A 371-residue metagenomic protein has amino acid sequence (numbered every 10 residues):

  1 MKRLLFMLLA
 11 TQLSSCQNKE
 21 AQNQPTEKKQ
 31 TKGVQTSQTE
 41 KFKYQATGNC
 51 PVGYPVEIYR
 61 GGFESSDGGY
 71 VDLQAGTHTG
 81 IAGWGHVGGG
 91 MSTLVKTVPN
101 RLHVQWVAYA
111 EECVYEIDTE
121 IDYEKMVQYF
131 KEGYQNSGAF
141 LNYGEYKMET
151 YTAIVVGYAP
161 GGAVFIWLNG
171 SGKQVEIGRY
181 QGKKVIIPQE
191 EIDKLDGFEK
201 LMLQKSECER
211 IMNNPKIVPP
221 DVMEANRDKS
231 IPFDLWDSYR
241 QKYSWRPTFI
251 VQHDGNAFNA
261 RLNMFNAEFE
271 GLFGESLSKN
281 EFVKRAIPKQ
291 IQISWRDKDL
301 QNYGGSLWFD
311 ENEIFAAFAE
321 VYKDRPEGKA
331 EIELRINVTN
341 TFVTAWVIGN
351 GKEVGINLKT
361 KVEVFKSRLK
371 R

Functional and structural regions predicted by a protein language model:
K2-M7: Sec-dependent signal peptide recognition, specifically the positively charged N-region followed immediately by
Q12-S15: C-terminal motif of bacterial Sec signal peptides marking the signal peptidase cleavage site
Q17-K19: Bacterial signal peptide processing site
Q22-P51, P220-W245: Extracellular ectodomain segments of secreted/surface proteins
Y59-A108, A257-F309: Tryptophan-paired
I121-I166, I314-K329: Low-complexity, Pro/Ser/Thr- and charge-rich linker/hinge segments at domain boundaries
T152-F258, L334-R371: Activation corresponds to long, low-complexity, non-globular regions
S278-R371: Hydrophilic extracytoplasmic domains
